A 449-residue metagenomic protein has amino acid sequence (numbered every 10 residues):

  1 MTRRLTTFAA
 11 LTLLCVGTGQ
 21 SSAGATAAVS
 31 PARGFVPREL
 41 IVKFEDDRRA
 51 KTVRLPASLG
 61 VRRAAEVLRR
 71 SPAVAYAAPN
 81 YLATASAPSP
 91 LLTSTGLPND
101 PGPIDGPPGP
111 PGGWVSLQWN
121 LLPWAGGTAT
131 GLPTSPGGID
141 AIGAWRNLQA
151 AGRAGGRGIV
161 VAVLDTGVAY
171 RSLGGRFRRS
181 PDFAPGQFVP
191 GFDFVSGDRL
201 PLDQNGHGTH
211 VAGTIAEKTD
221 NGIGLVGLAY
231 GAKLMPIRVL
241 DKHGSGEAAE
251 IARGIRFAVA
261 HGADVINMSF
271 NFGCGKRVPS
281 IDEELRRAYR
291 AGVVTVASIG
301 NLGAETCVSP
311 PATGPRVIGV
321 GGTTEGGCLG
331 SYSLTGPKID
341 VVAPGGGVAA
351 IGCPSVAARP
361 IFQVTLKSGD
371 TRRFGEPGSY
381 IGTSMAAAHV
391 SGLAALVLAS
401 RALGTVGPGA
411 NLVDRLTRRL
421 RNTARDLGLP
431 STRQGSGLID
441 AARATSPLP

Functional and structural regions predicted by a protein language model:
M1-F8: Bacterial N-terminal signal peptides that target proteins for export
A9-G17: Bacterial N-terminal signal peptides
G19-W124, N147: Primarily auto-inhibitory N-terminal propeptides
P72-A75, R157-V160, G231-M235, H261-I266 (+2 more regions): Loop/turn elements at helix/coil->beta-strand transitions in domains of secreted/extracellular proteins
G96-K233, L240, G246, E250-H261 (+4 more regions): Active-site core segment of subtilase-fold serine proteases
D165, G300, G382: Active-site glycine-centered loops adjacent to acidic/histidine catalytic or metal-binding residues that shape
G254, V259-F270, R277-P279, E284 (+4 more regions): C-terminal subdomain of the subtilisin-like protease fold in secreted/lumenal serine endopeptidases
V293, A312-A399: Extracellular S/T/G-rich loop segment that most often corresponds to the catalytic His/Ser-adjacent loop
